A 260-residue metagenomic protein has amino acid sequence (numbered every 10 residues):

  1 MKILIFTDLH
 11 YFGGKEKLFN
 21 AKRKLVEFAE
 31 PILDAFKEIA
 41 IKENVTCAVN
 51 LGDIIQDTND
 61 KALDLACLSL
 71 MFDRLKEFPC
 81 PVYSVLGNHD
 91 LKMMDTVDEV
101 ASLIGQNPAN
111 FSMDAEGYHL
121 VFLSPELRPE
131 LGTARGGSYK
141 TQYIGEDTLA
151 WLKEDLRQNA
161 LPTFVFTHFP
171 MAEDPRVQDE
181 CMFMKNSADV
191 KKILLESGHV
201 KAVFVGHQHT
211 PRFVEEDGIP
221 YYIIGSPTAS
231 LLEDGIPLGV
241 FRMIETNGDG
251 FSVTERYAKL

Functional and structural regions predicted by a protein language model:
M1, T46, N110, G117-Y118 (+1 more regions): Alpha/beta-hydrolase fold active-site loops
M1-D64, R157-Q158: N-terminal active-site segment of His-dependent metallophosphoesterases
I5-T7, A48-D53, V82-N88, L123 (+3 more regions): Active-site neighborhood of phospho(di)ester-bond hydrolases with catalytic His/Asp-centered motifs
G13-K15, Q56-N59, M93, E130-G132 (+1 more regions): A short acidic, helix-capping loop that chelates divalent metal ions and anchors anionic groups
L18-K24, D64-L65, R135-S138, A160-K201: Active-site-proximal segments of metal-dependent phosphoesterases and phosphodiesterases across multiple
E30-P31, S102-Q106, M184: Short gly/ser/thr-rich secondary-structure transition/capping motifs
D60, L65-Q158, D189-H199, V214-E255: Extended active-site neighborhood of metal-dependent phosphoesterases/phosphodiesterases
L127-P129, P170-E173, T210-P211: Short, catalytically relevant binding-site loops at active-site mouths
